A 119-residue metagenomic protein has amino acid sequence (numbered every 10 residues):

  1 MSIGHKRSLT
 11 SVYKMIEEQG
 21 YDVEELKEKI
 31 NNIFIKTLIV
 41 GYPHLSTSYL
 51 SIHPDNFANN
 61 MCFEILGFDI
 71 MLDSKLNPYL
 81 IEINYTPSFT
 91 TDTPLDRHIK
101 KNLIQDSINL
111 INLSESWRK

Functional and structural regions predicted by a protein language model:
M1-Y79, R97-K119: Catalytic core of tubulin tyrosine ligase-like
N84-D92: Glycine-rich phosphate/pyrophosphate-binding beta-alpha loops
